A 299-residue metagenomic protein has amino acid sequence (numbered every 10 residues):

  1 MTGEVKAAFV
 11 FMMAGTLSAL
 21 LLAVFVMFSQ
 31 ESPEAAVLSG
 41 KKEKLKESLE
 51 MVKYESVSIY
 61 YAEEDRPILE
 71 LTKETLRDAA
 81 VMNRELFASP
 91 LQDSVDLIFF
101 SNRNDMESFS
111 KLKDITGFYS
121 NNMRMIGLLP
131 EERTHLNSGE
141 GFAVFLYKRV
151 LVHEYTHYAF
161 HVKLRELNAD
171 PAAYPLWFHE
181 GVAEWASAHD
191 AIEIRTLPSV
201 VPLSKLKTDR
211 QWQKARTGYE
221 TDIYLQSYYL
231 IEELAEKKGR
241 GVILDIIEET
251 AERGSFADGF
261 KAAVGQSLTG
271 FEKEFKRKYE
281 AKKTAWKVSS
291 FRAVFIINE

Functional and structural regions predicted by a protein language model:
M1-M51, A285-E299: N-terminal low-structure segments adjacent to metalloprotease catalytic domains across cellular compartments
G3-F9, L136-N137, F178-S187: N-terminal short leaders/motifs
V5, D65-I68, V242: Single-residue recognition of alpha-helix capping/boundary positions
A7, V26-F28, I59-Y60, T208-W212 (+1 more regions): A short alpha-helix capping/helix-coil boundary motif
L45-L167, F256: Juxtacatalytic substrate-recognition/specificity segment
L146, V150, E166-E299: Acidic/His/Gly-enriched intrinsically disordered linker/tail segments that often contain short helix/coil "MoRF-like"
